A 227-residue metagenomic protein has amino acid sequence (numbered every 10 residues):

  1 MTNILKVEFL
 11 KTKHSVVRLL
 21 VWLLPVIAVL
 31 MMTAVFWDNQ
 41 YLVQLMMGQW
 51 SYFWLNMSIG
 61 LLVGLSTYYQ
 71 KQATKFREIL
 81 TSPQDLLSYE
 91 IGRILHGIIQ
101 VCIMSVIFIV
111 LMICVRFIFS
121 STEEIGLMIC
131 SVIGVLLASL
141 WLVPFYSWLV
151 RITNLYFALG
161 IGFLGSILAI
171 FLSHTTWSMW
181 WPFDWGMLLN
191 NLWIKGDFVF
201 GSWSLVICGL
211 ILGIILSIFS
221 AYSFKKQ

Functional and structural regions predicted by a protein language model:
M1-W22: Aromatic- and glycine-rich beta-strand/loop motifs that create alpha-glucan
V16-V17, L86-V115: Selective transmembrane-helix segments that form parts of the transport pathway or gating/packing helices in multipass
L23-T33, S105-I113, V206-S220: Hydrophobic core of alpha-helical transmembrane segments in multi-pass integral membrane proteins
D38-Y41, L159, F163-Q227: Terminal transmembrane helical anchor/hairpin motif
M47-Y69: Long, hydrophobic alpha-helical segments
S66-I98: Helix-loop-helix units of permease transmembrane domains in multi-pass membrane transporters, especially ABC
L111-V132: Membrane-interfacial helix-loop-helix connectors in multipass membrane proteins
G126-T153, L210-F219: Hydrophobic alpha-helical transmembrane segments of polytopic membrane proteins
